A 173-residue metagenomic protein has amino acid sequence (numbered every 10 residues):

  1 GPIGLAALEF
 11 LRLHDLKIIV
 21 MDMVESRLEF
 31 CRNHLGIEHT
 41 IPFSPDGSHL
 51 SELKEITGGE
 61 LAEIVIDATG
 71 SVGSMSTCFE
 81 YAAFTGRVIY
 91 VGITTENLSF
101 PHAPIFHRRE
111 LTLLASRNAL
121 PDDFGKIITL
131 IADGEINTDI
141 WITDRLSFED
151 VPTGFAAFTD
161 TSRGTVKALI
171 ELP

Functional and structural regions predicted by a protein language model:
G1-D46: Mid-domain Rossmann-like dinucleotide-binding core that forms the NAD(H)/NADP(H) cofactor-binding site
A6, S76-F79, P121-P173: C-terminal hydrophobic helical "lid"/dimerization subdomain of Rossmann-like NAD(P)H-dependent oxidoreductases
R12, T57, G70, A83 (+1 more regions): Short conserved AdoMet
L16, V72-D133, L172-P173: Glycine-rich phosphate-binding loop and adjacent beta-alpha segment of Rossmann(oid) nucleotide-cofactor-binding
V24, F43-H49, I93-E96, N118-A119: Short, acidic/turn-prone active-site loops that include or flank metal/cofactor- and phosphate-binding residues
P45, G70, S147-D150: Short loop/turn segments at beta->alpha junctions
D46-G59: Short amphipathic alpha-helix with an adjacent loop that forms part of the alpha/beta core around
E60-I66: Short SAM/SAH-binding signature in class I
